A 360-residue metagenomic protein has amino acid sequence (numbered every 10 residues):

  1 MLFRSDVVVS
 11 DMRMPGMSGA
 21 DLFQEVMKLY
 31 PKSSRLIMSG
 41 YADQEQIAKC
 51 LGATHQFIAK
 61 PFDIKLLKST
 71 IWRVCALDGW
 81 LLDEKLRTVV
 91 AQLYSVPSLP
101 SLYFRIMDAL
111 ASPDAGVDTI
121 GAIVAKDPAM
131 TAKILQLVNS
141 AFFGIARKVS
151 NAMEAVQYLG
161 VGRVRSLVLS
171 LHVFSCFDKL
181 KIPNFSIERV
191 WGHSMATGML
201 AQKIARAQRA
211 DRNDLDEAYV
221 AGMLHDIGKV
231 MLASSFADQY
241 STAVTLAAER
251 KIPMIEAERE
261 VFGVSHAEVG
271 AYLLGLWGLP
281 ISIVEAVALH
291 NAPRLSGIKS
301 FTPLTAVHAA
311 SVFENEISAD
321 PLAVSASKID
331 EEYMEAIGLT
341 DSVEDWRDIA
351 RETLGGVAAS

Functional and structural regions predicted by a protein language model:
M1: Residue-level detector of conserved catalytic or cofactor/ligand-binding positions in enzyme active sites
R4-V9: Active-site beta3 strand of CheY-like receiver
D11, S39: Active-site residues of response regulator receiver
M14: Receiver (REC) domain active-site loop signature in two-component systems and cognate sites in sensor histidine kinases
D21-Q24, K28, S34, Y41-I58 (+2 more regions): Alpha4 helix (beta4-alpha4-beta5 surface) of REC/receiver domains from two-component response regulators
D63-I227, M231-A248, I252-S327: Conserved alpha-helical "signature site" that marks functionally important helical segments or helix/loop junctions
E331-S360: Terminal helices and disordered tails flanking the catalytic cores of nucleotide-processing hydrolases
